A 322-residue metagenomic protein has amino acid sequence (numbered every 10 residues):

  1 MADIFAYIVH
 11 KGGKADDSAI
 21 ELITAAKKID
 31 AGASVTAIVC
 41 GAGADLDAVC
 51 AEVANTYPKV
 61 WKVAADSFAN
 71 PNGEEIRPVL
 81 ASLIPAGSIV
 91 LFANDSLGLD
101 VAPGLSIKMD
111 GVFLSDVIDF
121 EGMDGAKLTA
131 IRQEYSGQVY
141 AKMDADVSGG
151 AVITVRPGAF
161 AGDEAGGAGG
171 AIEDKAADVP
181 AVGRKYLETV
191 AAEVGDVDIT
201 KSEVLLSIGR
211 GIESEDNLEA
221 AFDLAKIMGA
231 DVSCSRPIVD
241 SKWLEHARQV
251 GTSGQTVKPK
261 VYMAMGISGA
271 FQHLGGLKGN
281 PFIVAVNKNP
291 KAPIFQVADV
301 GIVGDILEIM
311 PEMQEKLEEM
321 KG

Functional and structural regions predicted by a protein language model:
M1-G322: N-terminal glycine-rich FAD/FM-binding segment characteristic of electron-transfer flavoproteins
